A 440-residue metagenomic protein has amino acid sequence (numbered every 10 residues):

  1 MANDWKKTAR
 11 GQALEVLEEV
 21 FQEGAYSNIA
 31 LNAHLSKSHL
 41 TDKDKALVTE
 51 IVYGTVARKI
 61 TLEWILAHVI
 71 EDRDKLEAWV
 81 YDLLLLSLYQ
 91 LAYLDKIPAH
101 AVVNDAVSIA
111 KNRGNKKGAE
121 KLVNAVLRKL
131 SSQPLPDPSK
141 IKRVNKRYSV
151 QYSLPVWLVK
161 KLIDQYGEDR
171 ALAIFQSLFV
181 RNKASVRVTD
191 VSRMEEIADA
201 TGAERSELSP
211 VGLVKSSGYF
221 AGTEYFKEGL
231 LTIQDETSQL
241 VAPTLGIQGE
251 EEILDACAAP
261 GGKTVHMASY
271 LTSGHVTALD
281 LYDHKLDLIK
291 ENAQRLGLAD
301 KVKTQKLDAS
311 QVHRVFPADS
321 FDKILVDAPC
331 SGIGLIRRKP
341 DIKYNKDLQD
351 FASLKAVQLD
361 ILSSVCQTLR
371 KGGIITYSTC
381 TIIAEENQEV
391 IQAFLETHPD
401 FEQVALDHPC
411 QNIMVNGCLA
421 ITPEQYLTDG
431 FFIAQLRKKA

Functional and structural regions predicted by a protein language model:
M1-A440: S-adenosylmethionine
